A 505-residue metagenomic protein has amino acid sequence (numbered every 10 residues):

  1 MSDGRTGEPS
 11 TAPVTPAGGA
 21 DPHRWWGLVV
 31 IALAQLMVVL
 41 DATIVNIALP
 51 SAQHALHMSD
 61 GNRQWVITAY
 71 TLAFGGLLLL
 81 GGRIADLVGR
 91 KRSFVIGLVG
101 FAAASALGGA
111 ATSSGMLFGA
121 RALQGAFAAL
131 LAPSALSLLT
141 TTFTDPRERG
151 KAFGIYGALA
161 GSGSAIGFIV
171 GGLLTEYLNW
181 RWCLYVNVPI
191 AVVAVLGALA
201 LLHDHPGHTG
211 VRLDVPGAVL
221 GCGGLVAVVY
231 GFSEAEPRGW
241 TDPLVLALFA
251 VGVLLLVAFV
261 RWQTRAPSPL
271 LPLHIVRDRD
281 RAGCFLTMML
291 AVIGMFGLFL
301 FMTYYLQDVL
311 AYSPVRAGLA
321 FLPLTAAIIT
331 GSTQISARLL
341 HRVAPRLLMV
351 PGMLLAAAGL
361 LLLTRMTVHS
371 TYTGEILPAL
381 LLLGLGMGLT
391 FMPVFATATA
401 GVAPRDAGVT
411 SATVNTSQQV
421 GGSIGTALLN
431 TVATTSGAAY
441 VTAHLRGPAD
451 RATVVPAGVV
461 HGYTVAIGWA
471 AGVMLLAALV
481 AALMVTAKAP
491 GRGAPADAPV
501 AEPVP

Functional and structural regions predicted by a protein language model:
M1-H23, G207, R451-P456, M484-P505: Intrinsic disorder in cytosolic terminal tails and internal cytosolic loops of multi-pass membrane transporters
S2-A200, Q334, V343, M349 (+1 more regions): Transmembrane-helix bundle of Major Facilitator Superfamily
G18, V193-C222, T264-A282, L340-H341 (+2 more regions): Flexible interhelical linker loops that connect adjacent transmembrane helices in multi-pass membrane transporters
W25-A73, N179, P216, T241-L248 (+4 more regions): Transmembrane core module of solute transporters
A52-Q53, I84-A85, V170-L178, F232 (+4 more regions): Interfacial helix-cap and linker-helix signal at transmembrane-aqueous boundaries of multi-pass secondary transporters
V88-L98, T112-G115, L131-A135, T142-G154 (+2 more regions): C-terminal module of multi-pass small-molecule transporters
L136, V188-G207, C222-E234, V251-A266 (+1 more regions): C-terminal membrane-cytosol helix-exit motif in multi-pass small-molecule transporters
E176-V188, S233-V245, S313, T435-G472: A membrane-interface helix-boundary motif in multi-pass transporters
